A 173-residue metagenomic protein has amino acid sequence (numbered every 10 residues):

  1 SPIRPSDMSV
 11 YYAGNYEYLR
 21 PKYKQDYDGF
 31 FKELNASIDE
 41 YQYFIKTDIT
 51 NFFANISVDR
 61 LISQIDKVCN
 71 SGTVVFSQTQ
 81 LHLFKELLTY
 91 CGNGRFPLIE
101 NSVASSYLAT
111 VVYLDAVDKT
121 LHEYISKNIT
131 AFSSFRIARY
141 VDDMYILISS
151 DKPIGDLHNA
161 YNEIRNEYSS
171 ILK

Functional and structural regions predicted by a protein language model:
S1-F44: Active-site-proximal segment of RNA-dependent polymerases
F30-V141, I146-N162: Conserved polymerase palm-domain catalytic core
R165: Catalytic activation segment of kinase domains across protein kinase-like and atypical kinase folds
S170-K173: Conserved catalytic core of two-metal-ion nucleotidyltransferases
